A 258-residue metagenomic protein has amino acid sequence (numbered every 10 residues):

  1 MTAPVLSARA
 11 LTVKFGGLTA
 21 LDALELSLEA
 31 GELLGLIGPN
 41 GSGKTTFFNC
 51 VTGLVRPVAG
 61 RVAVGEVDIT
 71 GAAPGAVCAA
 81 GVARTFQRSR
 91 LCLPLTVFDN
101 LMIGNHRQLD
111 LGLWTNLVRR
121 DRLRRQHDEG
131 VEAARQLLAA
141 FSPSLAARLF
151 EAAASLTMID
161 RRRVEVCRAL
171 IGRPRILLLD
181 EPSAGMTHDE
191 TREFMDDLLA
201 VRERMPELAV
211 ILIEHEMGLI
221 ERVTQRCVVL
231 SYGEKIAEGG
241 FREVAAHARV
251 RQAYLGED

Functional and structural regions predicted by a protein language model:
I37-P39: The feature captures the beta-strand-to-loop junction immediately N-terminal to the Walker
T52: Helix-to-loop junction immediately C-terminal to a conserved catalytic motif
G60-V67, A80, A133, A139: Conserved ABC transporter NBD signature motif
R173: Conserved catalytic motifs of ABC-family nucleotide-binding domains
L177-E181: Catalytic Walker B motif of ABC-type/P-loop ATPase nucleotide-binding domains
R192-P206: Helical segment within the ABC ATPase nucleotide-binding domain
